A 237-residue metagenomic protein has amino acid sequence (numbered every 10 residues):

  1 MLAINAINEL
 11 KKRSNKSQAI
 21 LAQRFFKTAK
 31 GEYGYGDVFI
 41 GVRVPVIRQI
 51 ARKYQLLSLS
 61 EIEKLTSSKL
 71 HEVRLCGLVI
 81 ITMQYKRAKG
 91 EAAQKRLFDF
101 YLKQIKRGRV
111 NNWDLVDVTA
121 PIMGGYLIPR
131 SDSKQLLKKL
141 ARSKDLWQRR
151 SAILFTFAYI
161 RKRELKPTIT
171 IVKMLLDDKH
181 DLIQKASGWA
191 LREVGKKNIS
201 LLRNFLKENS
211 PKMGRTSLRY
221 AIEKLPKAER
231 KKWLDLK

Functional and structural regions predicted by a protein language model:
M1-K237: Alpha-helical scaffold domains
